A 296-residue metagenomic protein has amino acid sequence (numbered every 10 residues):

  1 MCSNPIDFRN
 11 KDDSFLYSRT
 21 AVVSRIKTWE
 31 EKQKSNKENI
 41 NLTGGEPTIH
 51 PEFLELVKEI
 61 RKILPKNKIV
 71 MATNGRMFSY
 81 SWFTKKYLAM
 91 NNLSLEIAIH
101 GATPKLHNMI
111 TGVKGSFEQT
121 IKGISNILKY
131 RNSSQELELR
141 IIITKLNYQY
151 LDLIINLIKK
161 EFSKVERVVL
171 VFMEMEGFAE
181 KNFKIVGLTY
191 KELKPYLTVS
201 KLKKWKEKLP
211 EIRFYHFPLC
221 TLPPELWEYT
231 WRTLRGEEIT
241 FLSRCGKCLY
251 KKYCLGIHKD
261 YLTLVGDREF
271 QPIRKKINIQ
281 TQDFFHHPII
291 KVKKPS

Functional and structural regions predicted by a protein language model:
M1-T20: Canonical Radical SAM [4Fe-4S] cluster-binding loop centered on the CxxxCxxC motif and its immediate flanking residues
C2-P5, I110, K251, D260-Y261: Residue-level signal for well-ordered alpha-helical positions
F8-D12, T103-T111, G177-F183: A short acidic, helix-capping loop that chelates divalent metal ions and anchors anionic groups
L16, T20, K114-F117, G187-Y190 (+1 more regions): Short, conserved loop/turn and helix-capping segments at secondary-structure boundaries that abut family-defining
V23-N41, H50-V171: Radical SAM/AdoMet-radical enzyme domain recognition
S134-E136, N147-L153, K160-Y253: A C-terminal junction/extension of Radical SAM enzymes
P223-S296: Flexible mid-to-C-terminal extensions adjoining Fe-S/redox cofactors in radical SAM and related proteins
